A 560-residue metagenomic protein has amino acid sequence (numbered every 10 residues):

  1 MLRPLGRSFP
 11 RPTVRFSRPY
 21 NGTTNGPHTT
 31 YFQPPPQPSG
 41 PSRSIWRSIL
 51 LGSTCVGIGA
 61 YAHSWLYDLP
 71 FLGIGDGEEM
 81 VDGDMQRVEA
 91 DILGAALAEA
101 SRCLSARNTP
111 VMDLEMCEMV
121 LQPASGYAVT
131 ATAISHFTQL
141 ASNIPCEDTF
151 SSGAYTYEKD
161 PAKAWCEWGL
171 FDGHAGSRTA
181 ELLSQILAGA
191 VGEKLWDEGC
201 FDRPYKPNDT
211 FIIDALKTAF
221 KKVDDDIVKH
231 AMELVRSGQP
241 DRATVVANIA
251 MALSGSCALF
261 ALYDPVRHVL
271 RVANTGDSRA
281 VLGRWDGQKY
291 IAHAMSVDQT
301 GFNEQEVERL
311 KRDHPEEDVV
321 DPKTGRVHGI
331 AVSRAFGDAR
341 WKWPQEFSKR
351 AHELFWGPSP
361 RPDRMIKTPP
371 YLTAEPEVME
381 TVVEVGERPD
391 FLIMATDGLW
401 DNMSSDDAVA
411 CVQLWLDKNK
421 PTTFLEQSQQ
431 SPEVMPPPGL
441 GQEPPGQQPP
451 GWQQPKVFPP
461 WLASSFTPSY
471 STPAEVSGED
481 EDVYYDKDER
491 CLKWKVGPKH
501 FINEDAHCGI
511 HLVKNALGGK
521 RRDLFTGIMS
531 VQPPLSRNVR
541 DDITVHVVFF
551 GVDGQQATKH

Functional and structural regions predicted by a protein language model:
L2-H560: PP2C/PPM-type serine/threonine phosphatase catalytic domain
